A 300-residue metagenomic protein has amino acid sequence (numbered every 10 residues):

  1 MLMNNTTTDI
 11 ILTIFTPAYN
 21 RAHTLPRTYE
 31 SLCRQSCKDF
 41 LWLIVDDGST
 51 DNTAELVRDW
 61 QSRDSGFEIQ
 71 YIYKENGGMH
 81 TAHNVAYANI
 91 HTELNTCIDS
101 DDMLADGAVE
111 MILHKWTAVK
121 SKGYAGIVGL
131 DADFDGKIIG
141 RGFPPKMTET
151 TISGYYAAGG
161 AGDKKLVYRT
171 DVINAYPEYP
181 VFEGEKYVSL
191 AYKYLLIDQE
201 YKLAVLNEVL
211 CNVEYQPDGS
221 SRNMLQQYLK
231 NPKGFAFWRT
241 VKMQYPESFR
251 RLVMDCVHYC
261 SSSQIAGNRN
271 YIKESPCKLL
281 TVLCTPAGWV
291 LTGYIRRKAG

Functional and structural regions predicted by a protein language model:
N20-R34: Short, well-formed alpha-helical segments that are part of the catalytic scaffolds of diverse glycosyltransferases
S31, D46-L56: A conserved acidic beta->alpha catalytic loop
D39-G48, Q70-E75, S100: Short beta-strand/loop segment that forms part of the nucleotide-sugar
K74-I90: Glycine-rich, basic loop-to-helix element that forms the pyrophosphate-binding segment of sugar-nucleotide handling
N95: Short aromatic/hydrophobic "clamp" motif used to bind/position activated sugar donors
G107-R141: Conserved donor NDP-sugar-binding/catalytic core segment of glycosyltransferases
D133, K137-R222: Conserved nucleotide-sugar donor-binding catalytic segment
C211-Q216, N223-S248: Catalytic core of nucleotide-sugar-dependent glycosyltransferases
